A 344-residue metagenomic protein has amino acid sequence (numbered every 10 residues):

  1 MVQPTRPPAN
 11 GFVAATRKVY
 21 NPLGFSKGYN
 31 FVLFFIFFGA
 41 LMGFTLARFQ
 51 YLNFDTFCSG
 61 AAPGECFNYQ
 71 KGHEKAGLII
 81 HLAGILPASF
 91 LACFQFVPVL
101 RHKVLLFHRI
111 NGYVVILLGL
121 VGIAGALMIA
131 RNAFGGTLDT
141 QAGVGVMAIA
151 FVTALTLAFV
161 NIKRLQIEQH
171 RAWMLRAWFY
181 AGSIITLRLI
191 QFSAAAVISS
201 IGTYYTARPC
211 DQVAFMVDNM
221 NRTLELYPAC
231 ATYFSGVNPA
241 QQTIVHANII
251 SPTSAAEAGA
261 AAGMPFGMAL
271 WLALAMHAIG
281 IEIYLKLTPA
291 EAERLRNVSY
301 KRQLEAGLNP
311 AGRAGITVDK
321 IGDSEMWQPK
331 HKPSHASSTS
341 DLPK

Functional and structural regions predicted by a protein language model:
M1-K344: Alpha-helical membrane insertion/targeting regions
